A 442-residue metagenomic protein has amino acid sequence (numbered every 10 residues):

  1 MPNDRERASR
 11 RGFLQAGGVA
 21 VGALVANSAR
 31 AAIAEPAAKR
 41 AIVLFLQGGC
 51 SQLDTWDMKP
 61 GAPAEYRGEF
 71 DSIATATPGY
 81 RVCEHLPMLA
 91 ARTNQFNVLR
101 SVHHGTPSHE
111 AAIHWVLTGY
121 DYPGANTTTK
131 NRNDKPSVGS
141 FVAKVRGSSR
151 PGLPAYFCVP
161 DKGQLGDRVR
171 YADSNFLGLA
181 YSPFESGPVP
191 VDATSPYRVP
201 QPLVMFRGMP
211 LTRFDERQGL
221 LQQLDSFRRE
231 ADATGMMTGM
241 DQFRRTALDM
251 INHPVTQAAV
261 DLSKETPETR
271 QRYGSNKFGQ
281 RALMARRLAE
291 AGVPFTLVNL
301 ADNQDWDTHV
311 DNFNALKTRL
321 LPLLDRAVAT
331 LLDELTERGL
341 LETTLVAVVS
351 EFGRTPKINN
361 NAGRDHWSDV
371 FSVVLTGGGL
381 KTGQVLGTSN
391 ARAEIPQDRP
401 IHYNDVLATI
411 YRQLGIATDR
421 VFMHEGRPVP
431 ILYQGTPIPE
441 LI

Functional and structural regions predicted by a protein language model:
M1-I442: Ligand-binding pockets and gating/stacking loops
